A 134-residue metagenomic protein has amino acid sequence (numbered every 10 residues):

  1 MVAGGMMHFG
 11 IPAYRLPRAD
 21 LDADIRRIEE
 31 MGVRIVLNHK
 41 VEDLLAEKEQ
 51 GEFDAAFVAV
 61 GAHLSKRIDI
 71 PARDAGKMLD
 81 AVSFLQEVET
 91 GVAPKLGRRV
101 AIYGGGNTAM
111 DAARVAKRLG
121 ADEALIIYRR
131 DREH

Functional and structural regions predicted by a protein language model:
M1, V36-E49, A56, V60 (+2 more regions): Rossmann-like dinucleotide/flavin-binding elements
A3, H8, V60-A62, K77: Short, functionally important structural connectors and interaction interfaces within domains
A3-D54: N-terminal Rossmann-like dinucleotide/flavin-binding domain of flavoprotein oxidoreductases that bind FAD/FMN
H8, I68-A72, A113-V115: Short amphipathic alpha-helical segments
L16-D20, D80-S83, T108: Short secondary-structure boundary/capping elements
D20-D24, L64-R73: Intrinsically disordered, low-complexity boundary segments flanking structured domains
D69-Q86: A short, gly/pro- and small-residue-rich
